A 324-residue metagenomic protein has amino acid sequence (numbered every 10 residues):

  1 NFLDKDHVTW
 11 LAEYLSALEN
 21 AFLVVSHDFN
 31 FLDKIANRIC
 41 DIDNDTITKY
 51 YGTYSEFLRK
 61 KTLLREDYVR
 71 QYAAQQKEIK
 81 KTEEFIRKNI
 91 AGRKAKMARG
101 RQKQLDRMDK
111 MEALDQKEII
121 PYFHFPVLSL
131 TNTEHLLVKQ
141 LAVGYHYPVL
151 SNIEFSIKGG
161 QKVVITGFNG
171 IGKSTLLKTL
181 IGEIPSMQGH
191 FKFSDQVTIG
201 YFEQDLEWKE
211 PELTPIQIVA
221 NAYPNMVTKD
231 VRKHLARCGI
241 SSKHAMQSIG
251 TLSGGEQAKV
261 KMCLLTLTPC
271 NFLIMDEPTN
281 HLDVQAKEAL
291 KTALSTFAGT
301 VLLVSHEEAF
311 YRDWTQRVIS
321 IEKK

Functional and structural regions predicted by a protein language model:
N1-Y68, L128-K324: ABC ATP-binding cassette signature C-motif
L63-S151: Flexible nucleotide-interacting loop at or near the entrance of a catalytic core
